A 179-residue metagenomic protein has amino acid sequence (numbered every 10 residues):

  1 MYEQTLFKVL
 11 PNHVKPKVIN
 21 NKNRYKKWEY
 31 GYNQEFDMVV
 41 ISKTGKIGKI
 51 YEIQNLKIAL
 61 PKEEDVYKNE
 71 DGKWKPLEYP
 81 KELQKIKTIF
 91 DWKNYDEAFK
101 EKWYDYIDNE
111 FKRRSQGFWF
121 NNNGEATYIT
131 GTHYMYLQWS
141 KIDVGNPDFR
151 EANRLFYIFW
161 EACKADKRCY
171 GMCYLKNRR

Functional and structural regions predicted by a protein language model:
M1-R179: Phosphate/NTP-binding elements of NTP-utilizing enzymes
